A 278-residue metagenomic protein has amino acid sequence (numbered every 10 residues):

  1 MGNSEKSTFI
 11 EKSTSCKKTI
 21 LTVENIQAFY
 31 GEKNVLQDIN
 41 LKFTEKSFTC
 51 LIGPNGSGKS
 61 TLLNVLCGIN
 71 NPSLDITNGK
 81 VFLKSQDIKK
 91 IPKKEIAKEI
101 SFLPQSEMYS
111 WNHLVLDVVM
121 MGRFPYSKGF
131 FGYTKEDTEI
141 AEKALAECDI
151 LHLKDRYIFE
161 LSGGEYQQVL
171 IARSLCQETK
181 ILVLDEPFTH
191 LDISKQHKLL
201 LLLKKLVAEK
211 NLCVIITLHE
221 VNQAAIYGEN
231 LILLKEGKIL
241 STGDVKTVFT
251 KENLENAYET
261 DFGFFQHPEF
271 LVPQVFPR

Functional and structural regions predicted by a protein language model:
L21, L36-D38: Conserved structural motif at the start of ABC-family nucleotide-binding domains
I52-P54: The feature captures the beta-strand-to-loop junction immediately N-terminal to the Walker
C67: Helix-to-loop junction immediately C-terminal to a conserved catalytic motif
D75-Q86: Conserved ABC transporter NBD signature motif
M120, K135-L153, E178: Conserved ABC ATPase "signature" region
G132, Y157-L161, E165: Conserved ABC ATPase signature
L182-E186: Catalytic Walker B motif of ABC-type/P-loop ATPase nucleotide-binding domains
